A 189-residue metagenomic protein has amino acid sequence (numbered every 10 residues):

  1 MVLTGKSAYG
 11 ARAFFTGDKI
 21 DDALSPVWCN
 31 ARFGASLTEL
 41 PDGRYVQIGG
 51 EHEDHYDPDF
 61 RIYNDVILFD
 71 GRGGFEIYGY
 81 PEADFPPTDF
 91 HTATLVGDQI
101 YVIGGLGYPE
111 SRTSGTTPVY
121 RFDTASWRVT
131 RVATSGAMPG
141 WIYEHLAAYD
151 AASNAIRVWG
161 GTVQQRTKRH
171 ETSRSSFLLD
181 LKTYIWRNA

Functional and structural regions predicted by a protein language model:
M1-A189: Kelch-like beta-propeller repeat domains
